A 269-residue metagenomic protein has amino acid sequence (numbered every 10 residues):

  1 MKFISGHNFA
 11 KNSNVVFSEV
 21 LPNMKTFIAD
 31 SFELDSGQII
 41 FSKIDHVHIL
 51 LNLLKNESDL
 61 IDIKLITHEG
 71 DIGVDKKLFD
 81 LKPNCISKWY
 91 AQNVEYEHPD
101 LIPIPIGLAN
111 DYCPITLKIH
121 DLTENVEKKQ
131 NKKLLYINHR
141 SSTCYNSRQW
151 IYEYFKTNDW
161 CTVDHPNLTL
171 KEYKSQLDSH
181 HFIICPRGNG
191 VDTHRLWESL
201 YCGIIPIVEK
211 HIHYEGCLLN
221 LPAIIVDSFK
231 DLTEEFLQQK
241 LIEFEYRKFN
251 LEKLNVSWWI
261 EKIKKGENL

Functional and structural regions predicted by a protein language model:
M1-H194, I205, E209-L221, Q239 (+1 more regions): Nucleotide-sugar donor-binding catalytic core of glycosyltransferases
L200: Short alpha-helix at the nucleotide-sugar/activated-sugar donor binding site of glycosyltransferases and closely
L218-Q238: Change "using UDP/GDP/dTDP sugars" to "using nucleotide sugars
